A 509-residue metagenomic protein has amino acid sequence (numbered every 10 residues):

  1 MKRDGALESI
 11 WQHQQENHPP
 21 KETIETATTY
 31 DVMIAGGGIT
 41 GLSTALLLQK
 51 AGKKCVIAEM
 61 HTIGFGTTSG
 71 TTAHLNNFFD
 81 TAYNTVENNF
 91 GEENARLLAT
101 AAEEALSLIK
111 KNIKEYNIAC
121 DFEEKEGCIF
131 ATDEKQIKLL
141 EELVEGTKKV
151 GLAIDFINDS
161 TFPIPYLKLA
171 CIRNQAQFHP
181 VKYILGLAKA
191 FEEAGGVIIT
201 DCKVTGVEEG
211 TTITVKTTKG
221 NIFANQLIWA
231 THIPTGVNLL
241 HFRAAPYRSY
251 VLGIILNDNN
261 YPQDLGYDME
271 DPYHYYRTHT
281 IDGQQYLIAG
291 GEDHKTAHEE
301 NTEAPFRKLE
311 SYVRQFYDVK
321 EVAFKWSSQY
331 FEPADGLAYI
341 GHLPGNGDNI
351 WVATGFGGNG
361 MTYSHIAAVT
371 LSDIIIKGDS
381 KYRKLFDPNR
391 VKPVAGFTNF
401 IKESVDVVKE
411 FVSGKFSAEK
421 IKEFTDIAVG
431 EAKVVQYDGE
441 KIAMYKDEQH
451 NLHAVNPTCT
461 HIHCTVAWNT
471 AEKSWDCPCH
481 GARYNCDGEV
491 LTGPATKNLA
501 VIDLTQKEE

Functional and structural regions predicted by a protein language model:
M1-V32, E489, T496-D503, K507: Extreme N-terminal leader/targeting segments of oxidoreductases
K2-Q14, T81-E87, K111-G186: Flavin (FAD/FMN) cofactor-binding and adjacent substrate-gating region of FAD-dependent oxidoreductase domains
Y30-I57: N-terminal Rossmann-like FAD-binding beta1-loop-alpha1 element of flavoenzymes
K50-G70: Glycine-rich FAD pyrophosphate-binding loop
K138, G146, A170-N225: Helical element adjacent to the flavin cofactor pocket in flavoenzyme catalytic cores
V207-T278, E410, E419, F424-T425: Flavin-dependent oxidoreductases
L252, V434-E509: Rieske [2Fe-2S] iron-sulfur-binding domain
D271, E299-S311, Q315-S404, V455: C-terminal catalytic lobe of FAD-dependent flavoproteins
